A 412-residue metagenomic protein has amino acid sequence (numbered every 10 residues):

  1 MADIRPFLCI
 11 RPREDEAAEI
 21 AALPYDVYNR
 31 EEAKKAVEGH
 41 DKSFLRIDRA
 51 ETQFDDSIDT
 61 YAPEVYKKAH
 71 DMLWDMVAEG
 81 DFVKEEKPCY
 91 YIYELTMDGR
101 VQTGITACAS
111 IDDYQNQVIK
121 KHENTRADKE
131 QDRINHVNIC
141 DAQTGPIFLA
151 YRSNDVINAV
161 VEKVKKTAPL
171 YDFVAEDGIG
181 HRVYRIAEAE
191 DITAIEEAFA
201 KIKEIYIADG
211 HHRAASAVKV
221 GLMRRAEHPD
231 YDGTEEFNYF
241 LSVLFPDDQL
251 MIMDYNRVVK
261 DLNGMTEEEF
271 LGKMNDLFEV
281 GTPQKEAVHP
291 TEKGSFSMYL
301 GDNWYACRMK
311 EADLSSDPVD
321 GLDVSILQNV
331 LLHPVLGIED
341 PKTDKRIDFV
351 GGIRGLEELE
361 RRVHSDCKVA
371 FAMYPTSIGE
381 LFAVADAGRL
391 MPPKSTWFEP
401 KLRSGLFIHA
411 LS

Functional and structural regions predicted by a protein language model:
M1-S412: Surface-exposed, charge/polar-rich loops and edge strands
